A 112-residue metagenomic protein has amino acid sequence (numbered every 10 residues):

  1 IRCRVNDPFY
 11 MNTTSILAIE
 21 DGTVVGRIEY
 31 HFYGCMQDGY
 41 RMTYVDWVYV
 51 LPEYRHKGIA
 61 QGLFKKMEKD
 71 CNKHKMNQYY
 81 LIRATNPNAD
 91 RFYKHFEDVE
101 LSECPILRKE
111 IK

Functional and structural regions predicted by a protein language model:
I1-S15: Active-site rim helix/loop that mediates acceptor-substrate recognition in acyltransferases
S15-L17, T23-F32, Y44, Y49: Conserved beta-strand in the GNAT
Y33, L51, A84: Residue-level recognition of the GNAT/N-acetyltransferase active site
Y33-V45, R55, L101-E103: A conserved beta-turn-beta hairpin within the catalytic core of GNAT-like acetyltransferases that forms part
V50, H56-K69, H95: Conserved acetyl-CoA-binding loop-helix of GNAT-fold acetyltransferases
F64, C71-A84: Conserved GNAT acetyl-CoA-binding A-motif
Y80-D90, R108-I111: Conserved beta-strand-loop-alpha-helix junction that forms the acyl-donor binding cleft
Y93-C104: Conserved acetyl-CoA-binding loop of GNAT-fold acetyltransferases
